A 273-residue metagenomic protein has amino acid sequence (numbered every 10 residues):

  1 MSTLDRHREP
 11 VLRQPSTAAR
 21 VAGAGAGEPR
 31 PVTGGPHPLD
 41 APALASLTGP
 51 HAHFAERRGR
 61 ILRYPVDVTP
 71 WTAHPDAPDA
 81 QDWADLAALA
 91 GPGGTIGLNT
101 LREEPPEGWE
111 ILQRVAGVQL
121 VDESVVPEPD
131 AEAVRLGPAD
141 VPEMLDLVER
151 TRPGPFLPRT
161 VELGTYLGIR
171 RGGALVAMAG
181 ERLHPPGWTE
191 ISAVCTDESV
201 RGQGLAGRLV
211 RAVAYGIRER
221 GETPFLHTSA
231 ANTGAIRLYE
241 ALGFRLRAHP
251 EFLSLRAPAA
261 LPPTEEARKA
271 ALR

Functional and structural regions predicted by a protein language model:
M1-P105: N-terminal charged segments
S2-L39, E123-G154, E265-R273: Short amphipathic alpha-helix that is part of the acyltransferase structural core
T72-P78, V194-R201: A short, internal acetyl-CoA/4′-phosphopantetheine-binding micro-motif in the GNAT/acyltransferase core
Q81-L86, G202-I217, I236-A241: Conserved acetyl-CoA-binding loop-helix of GNAT-fold acetyltransferases
L98-R102, G216, F225-I236, F252-P262: Conserved beta-strand-loop-alpha-helix junction that forms the acyl-donor binding cleft
E103-W109, G207, A230-A248: Conserved active-site alpha-helix within GNAT-family acetyltransferase domains
E110-D122, H227, R245-A259: Conserved catalytic-core motifs of GNAT/GCN5-like acyltransferases
P155-T165, I169-D197: A conserved beta-strand-loop-helix scaffold within acyl/acetyltransferase catalytic domains
